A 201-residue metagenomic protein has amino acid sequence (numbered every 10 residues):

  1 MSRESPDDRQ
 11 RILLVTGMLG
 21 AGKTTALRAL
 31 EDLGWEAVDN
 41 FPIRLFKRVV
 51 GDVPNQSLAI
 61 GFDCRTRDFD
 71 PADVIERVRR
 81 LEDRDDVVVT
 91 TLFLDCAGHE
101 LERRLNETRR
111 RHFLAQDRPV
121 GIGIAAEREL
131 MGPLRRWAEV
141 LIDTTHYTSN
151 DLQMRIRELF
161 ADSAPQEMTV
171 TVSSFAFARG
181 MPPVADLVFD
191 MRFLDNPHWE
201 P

Functional and structural regions predicted by a protein language model:
S2-E4, I122-P201: C-terminal accessory "lid"/substrate-recognition subdomains
V15: Hydrophobic anchor at the beta1->P-loop junction of P-loop NTPases
M18: P-loop (Walker A) phosphate-binding loop of NTP-binding proteins
G22: Conserved glycine(s) of the Walker
A26-L27: Post-Walker A alpha-helix
L33-D85: Conserved nucleotide-sensing/catalytic segment adjacent to the nucleotide-binding pocket in NTP-handling enzymes
D85-R109, D117-R118, I142-D143, A185-P197: Conserved phosphate-donor/acceptor-positioning beta-strand/loop module used by diverse small-molecule
E100-L101, L114-L130: Long, charge-dense
